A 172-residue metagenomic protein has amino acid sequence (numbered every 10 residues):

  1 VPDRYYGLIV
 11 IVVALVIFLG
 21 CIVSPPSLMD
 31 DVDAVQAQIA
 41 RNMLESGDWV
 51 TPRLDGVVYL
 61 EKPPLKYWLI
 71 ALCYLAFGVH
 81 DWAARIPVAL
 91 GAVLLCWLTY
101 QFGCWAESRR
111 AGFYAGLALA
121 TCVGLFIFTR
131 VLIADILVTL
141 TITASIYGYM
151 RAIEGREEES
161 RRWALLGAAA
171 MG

Functional and structural regions predicted by a protein language model:
V1-G172: Membrane-integral, polyisoprenol-dependent glycosyltransferases of the GT-C/oligosaccharyltransferase superfamily
